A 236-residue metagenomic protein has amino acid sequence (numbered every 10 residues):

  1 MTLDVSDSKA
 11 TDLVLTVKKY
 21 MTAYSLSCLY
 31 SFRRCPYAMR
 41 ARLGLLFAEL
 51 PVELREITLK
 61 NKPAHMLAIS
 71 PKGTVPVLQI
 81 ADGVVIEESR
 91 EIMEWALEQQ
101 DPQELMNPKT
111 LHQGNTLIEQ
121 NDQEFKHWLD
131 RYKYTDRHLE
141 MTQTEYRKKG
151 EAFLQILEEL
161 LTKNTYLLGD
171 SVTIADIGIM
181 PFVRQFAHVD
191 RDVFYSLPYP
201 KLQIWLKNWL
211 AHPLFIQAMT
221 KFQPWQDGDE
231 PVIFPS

Functional and structural regions predicted by a protein language model:
L3-E151, E158: GST-like domain detector, emphasizing the conserved glutathione-binding G-site in the N-terminal thioredoxin-like
I57, A218-P224: Acidic carboxylate-rich catalytic motifs and surrounding loops in phosphoryl-/glycosyl-chemistry enzymes
G73-T74, Q185-V189, S196, E230-F234: Short alpha-helix boundary/capping motifs
L117, N121-A211: GST-like fold's C-terminal all-alpha helical module
H212-I216: A late-sequence structural motif
F222-S236: Acidic/histidine-enriched, glycine/proline-rich intrinsically disordered or flexible terminal extensions
